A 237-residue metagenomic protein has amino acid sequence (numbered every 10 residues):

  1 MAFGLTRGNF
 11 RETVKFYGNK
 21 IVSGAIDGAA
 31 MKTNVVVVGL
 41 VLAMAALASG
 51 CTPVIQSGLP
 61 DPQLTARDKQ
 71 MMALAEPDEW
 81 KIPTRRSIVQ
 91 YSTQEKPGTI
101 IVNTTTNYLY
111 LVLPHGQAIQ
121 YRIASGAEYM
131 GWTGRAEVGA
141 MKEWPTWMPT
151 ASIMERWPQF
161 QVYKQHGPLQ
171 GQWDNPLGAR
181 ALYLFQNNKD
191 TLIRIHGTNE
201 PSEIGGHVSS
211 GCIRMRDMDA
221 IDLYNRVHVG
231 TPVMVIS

Functional and structural regions predicted by a protein language model:
F3, F10, F16-Y17: Aromatic (phenylalanine/tyrosine) cluster motif
V14-V35, G39-S237: N-terminal pre-domains immediately preceding structured catalytic cores
